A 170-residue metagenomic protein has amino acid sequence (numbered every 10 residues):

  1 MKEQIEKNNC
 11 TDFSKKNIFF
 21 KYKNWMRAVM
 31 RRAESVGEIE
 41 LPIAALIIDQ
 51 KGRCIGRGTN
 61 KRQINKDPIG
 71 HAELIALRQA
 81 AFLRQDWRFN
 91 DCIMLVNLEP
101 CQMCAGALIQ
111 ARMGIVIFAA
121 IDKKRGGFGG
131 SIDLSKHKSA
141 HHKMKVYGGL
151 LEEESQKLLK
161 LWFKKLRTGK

Functional and structural regions predicted by a protein language model:
M1-E40, P100, G106-K170: Zinc-dependent deaminase
V29, A33-V36, A45, G56 (+2 more regions): Small-residue (primarily alanine) positions within well-ordered alpha-helices, especially packing/interaction faces
I43-G52: Short beta-strand scaffold segments in enzyme catalytic cores
I55-R62: Short beta->alpha transition motifs characteristic of CBS
R62, V96, A120: Residues that line or immediately flank small-molecule/substrate-binding pockets and catalytic motifs
I64-I75: A short, polar/charged loop-to-alpha-helix boundary motif
D86-L98: Immediate flanking context of iron-sulfur cluster ligation sites
